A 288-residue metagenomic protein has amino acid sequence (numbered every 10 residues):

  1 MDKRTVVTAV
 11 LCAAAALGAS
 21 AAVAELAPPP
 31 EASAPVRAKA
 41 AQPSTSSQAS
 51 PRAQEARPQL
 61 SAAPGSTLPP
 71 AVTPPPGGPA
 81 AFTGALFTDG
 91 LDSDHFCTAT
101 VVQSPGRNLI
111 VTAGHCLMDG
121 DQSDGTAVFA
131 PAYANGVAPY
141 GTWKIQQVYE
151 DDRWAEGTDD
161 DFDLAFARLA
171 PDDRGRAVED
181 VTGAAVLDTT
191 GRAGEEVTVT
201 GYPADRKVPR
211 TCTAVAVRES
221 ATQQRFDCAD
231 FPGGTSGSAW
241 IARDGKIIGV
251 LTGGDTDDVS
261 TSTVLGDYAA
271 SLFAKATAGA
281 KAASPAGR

Functional and structural regions predicted by a protein language model:
K3-C12, L17-L86, L265-R288: N-terminal low-complexity, Pro/Thr-rich disordered segments that flank secretion/membrane-targeting signals
P69-A81, F87-G90, A127-R174: Conserved catalytic-core segment of clan PA serine endopeptidases
P76-Y133, A216-S220, T252: Catalytic histidine site
A85, L109-V111, A165-R168, T198-V199 (+1 more regions): Structural recognition of the beta-strand scaffold that forms the well-ordered cores of secreted hydrolase catalytic
D92-S93, G106-R107, C116-D119, N135-V137 (+5 more regions): Solvent-exposed loop/turn segments at secondary-structure junctions within structured extracellular/periplasmic domains
Y133, A155, D255, L272-G279: Terminal interaction modules at protein C-ends
I145, D160-A229: Chymotrypsin/trypsin-fold serine protease catalytic domain
D230-L251: Catalytic nucleophile loop of clan PA
